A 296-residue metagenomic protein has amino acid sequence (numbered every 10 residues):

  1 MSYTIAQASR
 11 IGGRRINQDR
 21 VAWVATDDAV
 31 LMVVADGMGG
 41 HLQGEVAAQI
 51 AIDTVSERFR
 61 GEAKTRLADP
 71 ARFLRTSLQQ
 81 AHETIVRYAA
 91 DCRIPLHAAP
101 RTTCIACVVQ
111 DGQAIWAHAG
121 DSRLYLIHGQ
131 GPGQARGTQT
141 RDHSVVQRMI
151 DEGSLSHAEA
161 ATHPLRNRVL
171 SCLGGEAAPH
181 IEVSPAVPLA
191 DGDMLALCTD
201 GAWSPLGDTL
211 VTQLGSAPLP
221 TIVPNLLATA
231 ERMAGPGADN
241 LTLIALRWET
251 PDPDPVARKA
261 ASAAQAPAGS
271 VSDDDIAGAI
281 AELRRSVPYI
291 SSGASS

Functional and structural regions predicted by a protein language model:
M1-S296: PP2C/PPM-type serine/threonine phosphatase catalytic domain
